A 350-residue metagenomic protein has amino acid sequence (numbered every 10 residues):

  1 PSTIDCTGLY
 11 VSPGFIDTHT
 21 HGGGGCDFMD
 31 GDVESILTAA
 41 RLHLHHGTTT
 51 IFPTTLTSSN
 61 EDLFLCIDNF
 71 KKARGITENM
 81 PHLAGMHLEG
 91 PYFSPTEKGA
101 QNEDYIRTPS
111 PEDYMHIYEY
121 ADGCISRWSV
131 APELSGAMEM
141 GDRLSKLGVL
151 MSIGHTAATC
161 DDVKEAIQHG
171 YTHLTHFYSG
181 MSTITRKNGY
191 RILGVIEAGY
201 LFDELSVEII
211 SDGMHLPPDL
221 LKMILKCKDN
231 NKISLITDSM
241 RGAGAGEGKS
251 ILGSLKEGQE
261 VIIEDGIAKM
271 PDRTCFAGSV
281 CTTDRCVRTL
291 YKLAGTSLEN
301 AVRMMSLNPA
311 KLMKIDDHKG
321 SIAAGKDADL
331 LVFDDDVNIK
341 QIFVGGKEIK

Functional and structural regions predicted by a protein language model:
P1-S12: Histidine-rich, glycine-flanked metal-binding segment
G8, H19, H43, L88 (+5 more regions): Conserved, mostly hydrophobic/aromatic
P13-D27, G90, G154-T156: Histidine-centered catalytic micro-motifs
T18, F28-P81, Y105-Y120, E299-V302: Alpha-helical scaffold segments that flank or form the walls of functional sites
H21, L37-C66, P81-S94, A121-E133 (+3 more regions): Divalent metal-dependent hydrolysis catalytic cores, especially in the metallo-beta-lactamase
R41-F52, P95-D122, E165-S206, G246-A277: Active-site gating loops and adjacent loop-to-helix segments of metal-dependent hydrolytic enzymes
M115, E119-E247: Active-site core of metal-dependent hydrolases
R191-I209, L225-T237, G242-V332: His/Asp/Glu-enriched, well-ordered alpha-helical/loop segment that forms or immediately abuts the divalent-metal
